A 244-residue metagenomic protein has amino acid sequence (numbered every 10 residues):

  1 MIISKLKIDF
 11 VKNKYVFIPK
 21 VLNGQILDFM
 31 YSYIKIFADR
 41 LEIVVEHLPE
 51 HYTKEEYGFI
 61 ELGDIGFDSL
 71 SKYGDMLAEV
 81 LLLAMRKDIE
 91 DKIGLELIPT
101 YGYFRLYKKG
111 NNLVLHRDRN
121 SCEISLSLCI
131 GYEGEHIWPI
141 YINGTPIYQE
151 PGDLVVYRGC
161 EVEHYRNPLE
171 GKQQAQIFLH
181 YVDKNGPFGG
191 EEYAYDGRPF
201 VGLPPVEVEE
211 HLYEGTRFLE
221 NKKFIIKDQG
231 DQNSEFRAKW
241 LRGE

Functional and structural regions predicted by a protein language model:
M1-I93: Non-heme Fe(II)/2-oxoglutarate
D9-K12, I98, Q173: A short, polar/charged loop/turn motif at coil->beta-strand junctions and beta-hairpin connectors
F17-P19, I98-T100, V156-Y157, F178: A structural signal for short, well-ordered beta-strand segments and their strand-loop junctions that often border
I60-S71, V80-P139: Conserved double-stranded beta-helix
K109-Y165, Q173-I177, V182-P199: Catalytic core of non-heme Fe(II) oxygenases with the double-stranded beta-helix
Q174-G243: Double-stranded beta-helix
